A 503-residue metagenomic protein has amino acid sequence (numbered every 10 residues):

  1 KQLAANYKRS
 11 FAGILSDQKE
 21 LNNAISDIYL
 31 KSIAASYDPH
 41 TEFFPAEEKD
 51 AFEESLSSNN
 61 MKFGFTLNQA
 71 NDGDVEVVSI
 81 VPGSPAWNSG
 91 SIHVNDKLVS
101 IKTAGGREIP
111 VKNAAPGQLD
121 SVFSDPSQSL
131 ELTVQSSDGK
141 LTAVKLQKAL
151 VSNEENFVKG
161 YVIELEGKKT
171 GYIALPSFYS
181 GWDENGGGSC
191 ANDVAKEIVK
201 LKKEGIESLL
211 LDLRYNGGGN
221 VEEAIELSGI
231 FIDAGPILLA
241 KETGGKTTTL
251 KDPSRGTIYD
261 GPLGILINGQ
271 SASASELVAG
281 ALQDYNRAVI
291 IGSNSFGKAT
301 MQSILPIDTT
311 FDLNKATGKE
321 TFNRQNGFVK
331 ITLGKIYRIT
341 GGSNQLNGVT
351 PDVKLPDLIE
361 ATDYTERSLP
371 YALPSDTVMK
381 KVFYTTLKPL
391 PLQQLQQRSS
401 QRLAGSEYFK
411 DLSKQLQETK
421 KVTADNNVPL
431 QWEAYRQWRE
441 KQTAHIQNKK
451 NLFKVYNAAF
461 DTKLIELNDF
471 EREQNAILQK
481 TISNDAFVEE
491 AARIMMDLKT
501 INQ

Functional and structural regions predicted by a protein language model:
K1-K62, L67, N71: Extended, domain-scale alpha-helical bundle/helix-rich regions
K1-K8, R338-N502: Conserved functional hotspot residues or short segments at active or partner-binding sites across diverse domains
A4, K8, L30-A34, D38 (+5 more regions): Amphipathic, well-packed alpha-helical segments that form the structural scaffold of globular domains
G13-K19, T248-D252, T300, L333 (+2 more regions): Conserved phosphate-chemistry cores used by DNA topoisomerases
Q18-N23, F43-N60, E76-V81, P85-W87 (+5 more regions): Cleft-lining beta-strand/loop regions that shape enzyme active-site pockets
N68, T133-S137, Y337: A generic structural motif
N95: Conserved catalytic motifs of ABC-family nucleotide-binding domains
A274, N286, I291-Y364: Polar, glycine-rich mid-to-C-terminal structural blocks that act as macromolecule-binding/assembly scaffolds
